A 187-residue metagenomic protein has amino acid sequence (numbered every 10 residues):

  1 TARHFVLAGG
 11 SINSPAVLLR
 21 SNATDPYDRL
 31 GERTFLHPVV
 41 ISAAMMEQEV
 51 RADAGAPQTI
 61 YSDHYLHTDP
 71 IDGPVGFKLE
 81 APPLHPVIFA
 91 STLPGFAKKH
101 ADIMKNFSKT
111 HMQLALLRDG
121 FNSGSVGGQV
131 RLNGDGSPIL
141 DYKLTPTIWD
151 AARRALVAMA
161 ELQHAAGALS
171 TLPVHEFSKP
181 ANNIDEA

Functional and structural regions predicted by a protein language model:
R3-H4, A8-N122, Q129, N133-G134 (+1 more regions): Mid-to-C-terminal "cap/lid" subdomains and adjacent gly/pro-rich loops that border and regulate access to redox
S123-G124, P180: Short catalytic/ligand-binding loop motif for oxyanion handling, primarily in non-cytosolic enzymes, centered on
G134-Y142: A short small-residue
L144-T147, E176-S178: Conserved short loop/turn motifs at secondary-structure junctions
D150-T171: Flavin-binding catalytic cores
A168-A187: A glycine-rich dinucleotide-binding beta-alpha-beta segment and adjacent secondary-structure elements that constitute
